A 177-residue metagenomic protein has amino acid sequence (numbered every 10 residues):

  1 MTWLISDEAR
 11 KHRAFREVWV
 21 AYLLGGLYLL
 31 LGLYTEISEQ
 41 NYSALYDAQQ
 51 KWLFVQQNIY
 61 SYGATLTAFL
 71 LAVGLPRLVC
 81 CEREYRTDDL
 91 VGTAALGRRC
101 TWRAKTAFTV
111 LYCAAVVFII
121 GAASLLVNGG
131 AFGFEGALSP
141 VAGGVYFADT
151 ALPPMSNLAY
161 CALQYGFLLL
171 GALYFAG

Functional and structural regions predicted by a protein language model:
M1-G25: Aromatic- and glycine-rich beta-strand/loop motifs that create alpha-glucan
I5-A9, R98-L111: Interfacial transmembrane-helix starts/ends
G25-C80, R103-G177: Secretory targeting signals
C80, V91-G92: Helix-terminus/helix-capping segments at the ends of transmembrane helices and short amphipathic helices
R86-D89: Hydrophobic transmembrane alpha-helix segments characteristic of membrane transport and insertion machinery
G92-R98: Short helix-to-coil transition segments within interhelical loops that connect adjacent transmembrane helices
